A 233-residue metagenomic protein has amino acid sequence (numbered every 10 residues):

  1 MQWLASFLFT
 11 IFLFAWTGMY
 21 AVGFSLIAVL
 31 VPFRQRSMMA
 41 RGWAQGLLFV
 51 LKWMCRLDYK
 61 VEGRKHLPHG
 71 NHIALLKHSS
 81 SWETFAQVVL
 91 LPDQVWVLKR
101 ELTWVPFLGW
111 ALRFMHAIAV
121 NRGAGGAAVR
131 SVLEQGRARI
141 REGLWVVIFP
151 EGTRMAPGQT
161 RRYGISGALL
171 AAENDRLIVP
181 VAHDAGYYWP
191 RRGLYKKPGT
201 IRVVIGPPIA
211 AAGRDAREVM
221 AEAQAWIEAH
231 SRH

Functional and structural regions predicted by a protein language model:
M1-A28, K65-L67, E218-H233: Membrane-interfacial terminal anchoring regions of lipid-handling membrane enzymes
W3-L4, V129-H233: Non-catalytic C-terminal accessory region of glycerolipid acyltransferases and related lyso-lipid remodeling enzymes
A21-Q45, K52-M54, P68-G125: Catalytic core of membrane glycerolipid acyltransferases/transacylases, capturing the structured, soluble-facing
C55-L57, V61: Membrane-helix interfacial anchor on the cytosolic side
V61, A74, W96-V97, V203-I205: Generic preference for hydrophobic
V61, I118-N121, A211: Short acidic-hydrophobic, aromatic-tinged amphipathic segments that line or gate anion-handling sites
G63-L67, Q135-A138: Short amphipathic alpha-helix with an adjacent loop that forms part of the alpha/beta core around
